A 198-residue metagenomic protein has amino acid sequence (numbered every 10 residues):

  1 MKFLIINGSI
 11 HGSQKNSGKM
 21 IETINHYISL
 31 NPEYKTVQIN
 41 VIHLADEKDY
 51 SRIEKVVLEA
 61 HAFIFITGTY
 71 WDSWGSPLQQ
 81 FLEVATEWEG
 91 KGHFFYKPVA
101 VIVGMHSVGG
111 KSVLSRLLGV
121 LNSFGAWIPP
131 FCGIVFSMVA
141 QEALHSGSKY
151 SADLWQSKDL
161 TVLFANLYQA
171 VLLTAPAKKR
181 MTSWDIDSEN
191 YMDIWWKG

Functional and structural regions predicted by a protein language model:
M1-G90, Y150-G198: N-terminal beta1-alpha1-beta2 submodule of the flavodoxin-like/Rossmannoid cofactor-binding fold
F95-A143, W155: Short, glycine-/small-residue-rich phosphate/pyrophosphate-handling segment
A143-Y150: Short, surface-exposed amphipathic charged segments that create phosphate/polyanion-binding patches used for binding
